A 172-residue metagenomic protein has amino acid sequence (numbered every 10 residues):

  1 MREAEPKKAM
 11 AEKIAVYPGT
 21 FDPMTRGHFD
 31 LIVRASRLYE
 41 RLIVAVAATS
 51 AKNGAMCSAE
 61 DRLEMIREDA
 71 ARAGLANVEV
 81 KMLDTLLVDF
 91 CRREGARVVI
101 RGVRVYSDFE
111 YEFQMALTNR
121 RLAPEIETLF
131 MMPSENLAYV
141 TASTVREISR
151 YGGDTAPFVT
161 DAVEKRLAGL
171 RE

Functional and structural regions predicted by a protein language model:
R2-E172: Nucleotidyltransferase catalytic core that binds NTPs
